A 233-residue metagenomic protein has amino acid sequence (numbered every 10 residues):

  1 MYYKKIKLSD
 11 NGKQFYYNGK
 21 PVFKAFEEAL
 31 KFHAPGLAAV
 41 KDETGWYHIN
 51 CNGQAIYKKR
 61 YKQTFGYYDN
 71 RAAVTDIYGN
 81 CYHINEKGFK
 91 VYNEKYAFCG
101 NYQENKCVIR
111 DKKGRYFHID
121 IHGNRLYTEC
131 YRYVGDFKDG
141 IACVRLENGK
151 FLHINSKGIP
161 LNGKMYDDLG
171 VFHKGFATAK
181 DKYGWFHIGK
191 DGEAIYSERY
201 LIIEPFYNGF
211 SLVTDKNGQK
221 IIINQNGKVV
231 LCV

Functional and structural regions predicted by a protein language model:
M1-V233: Residue-level detector of conserved, function-critical positions
